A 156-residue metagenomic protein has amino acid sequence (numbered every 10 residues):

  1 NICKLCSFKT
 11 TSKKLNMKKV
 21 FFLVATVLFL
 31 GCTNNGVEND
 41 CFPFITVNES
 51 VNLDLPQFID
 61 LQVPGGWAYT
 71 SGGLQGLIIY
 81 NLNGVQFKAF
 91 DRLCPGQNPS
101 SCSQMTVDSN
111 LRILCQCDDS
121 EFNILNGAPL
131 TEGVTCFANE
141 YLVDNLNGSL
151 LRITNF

Functional and structural regions predicted by a protein language model:
C3-C6: Cysteine-centered motifs
K13-V20: Positively charged n-region of N-terminal signal peptides that target proteins for export
F21-A25: Sec-dependent signal peptide hydrophobic core
L28-G31: C-terminal motif of bacterial Sec signal peptides marking the signal peptidase cleavage site
N34-S109, N123-I124, N139-F156: N-terminal pre-ligand scaffold of iron-sulfur
D108-D118, P129-Y141: Short cysteine/histidine-rich metal-coordination sites, predominantly Zn2+-binding motifs
